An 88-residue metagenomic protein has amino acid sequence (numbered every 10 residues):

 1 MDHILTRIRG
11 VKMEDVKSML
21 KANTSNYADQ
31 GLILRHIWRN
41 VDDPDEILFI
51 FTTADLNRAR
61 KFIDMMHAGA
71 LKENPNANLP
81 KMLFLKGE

Functional and structural regions predicted by a protein language model:
M1-E88: Short S/T/G/P-rich N-terminal loop/turn motif that feeds into the first structured element of a domain
